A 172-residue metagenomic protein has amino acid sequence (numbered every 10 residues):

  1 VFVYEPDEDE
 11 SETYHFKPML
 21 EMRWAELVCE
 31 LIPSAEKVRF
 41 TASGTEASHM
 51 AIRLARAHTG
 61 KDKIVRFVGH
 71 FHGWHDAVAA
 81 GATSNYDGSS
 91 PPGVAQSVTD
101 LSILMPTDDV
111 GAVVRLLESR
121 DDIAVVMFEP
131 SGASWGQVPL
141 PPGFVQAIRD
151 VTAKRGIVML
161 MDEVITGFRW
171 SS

Functional and structural regions predicted by a protein language model:
V1-K61: Glycine-rich loop-to-alpha-helix module at the N-terminal edge of alpha/beta enzyme cores
V28, A51, I64, S102 (+3 more regions): Buried hydrophobic positions in well-ordered alpha/beta secondary-structure cores of metabolic enzymes
V38-T41, R66, F128, M159-D162 (+1 more regions): General beta-strand structural signal in soluble alpha/beta enzymes
M50-R53, H75-A80, Q137-V138, R169-S172: Short acidic, glycine/serine/threonine-rich loops at helix termini
R53-L54, V110-E118, R149, A153: Short amphipathic alpha-helices and their capping/turn segments at secondary-structure boundaries
A57-H72, V78-A79: Conserved PLP-anchoring active-site segment centered on the Schiff-base-forming lysine
F71-S131, P139: PLP-dependent aminotransferase-class I/II
V138-S171: Catalytic PLP-binding core of fold-type I/II PLP enzymes
